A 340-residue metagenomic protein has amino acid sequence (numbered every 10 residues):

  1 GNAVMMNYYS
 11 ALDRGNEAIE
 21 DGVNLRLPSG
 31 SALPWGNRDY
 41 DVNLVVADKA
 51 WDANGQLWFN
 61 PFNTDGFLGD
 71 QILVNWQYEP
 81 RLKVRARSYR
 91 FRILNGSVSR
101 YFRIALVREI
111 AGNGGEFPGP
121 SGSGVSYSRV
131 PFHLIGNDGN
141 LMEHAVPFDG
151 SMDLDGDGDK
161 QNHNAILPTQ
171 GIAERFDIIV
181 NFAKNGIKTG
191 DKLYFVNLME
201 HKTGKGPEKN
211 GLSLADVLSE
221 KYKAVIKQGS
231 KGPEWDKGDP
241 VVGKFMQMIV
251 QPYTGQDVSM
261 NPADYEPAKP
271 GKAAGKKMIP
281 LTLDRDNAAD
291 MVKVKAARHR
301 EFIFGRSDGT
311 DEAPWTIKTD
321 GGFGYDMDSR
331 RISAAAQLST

Functional and structural regions predicted by a protein language model:
G1-A18: Hydrophobic or amphipathic alpha-helical targeting/insertion segments
N7, N43-V45: Beta-strand segments within the central parallel beta-sheet cores of soluble alpha/beta enzyme folds
N16-D21, N37-D39: Core domains of carbohydrate- and sulfate-ester-processing enzymes
D21-L27, S31-W35: Gly/Pro-rich turn-and-neighbor structural signature
N37-R38, V45-K276: Histidine- and aromatic-rich segments of cupredoxin/plastocyanin-like copper-binding domains
P80-L82, M278-D284, Q337: OB-fold nucleic-acid-binding modules
P262-F304: Extracellular/periplasmic ectodomains of large secreted or surface enzymes and adhesion receptors
N287-T340: C-terminal substrate/ligand-recognition segments
